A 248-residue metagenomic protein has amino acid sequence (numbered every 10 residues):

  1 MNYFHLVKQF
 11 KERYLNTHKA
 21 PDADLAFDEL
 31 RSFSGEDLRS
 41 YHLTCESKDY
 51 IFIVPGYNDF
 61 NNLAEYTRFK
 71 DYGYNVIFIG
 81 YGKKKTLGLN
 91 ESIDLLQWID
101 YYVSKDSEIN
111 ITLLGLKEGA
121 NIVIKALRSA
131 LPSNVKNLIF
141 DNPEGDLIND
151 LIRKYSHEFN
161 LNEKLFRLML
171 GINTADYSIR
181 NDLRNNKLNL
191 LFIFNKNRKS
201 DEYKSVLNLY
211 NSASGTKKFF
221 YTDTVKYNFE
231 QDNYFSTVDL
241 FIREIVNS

Functional and structural regions predicted by a protein language model:
M1-G35, R39-Y41: An N-terminal hydrophobic leader/cap segment in hydrolases
R68-K85: Conserved alpha/beta-hydrolase
Y81-K105, N110: Catalytic nucleophile-loop/oxyanion-hole region of alpha/beta-hydrolase and closely related hydrolase-like folds
K125-N173: Hydrolase active-site cap/lid region
R167-L183, D201: Active-site nucleophile elbow and catalytic-triad environment of alpha/beta-hydrolase enzymes
N186-K187, F192-N195: Short beta-strand/loop motif that positions the catalytic acidic residue of the alpha/beta-hydrolase fold
L188, E202-N211: Short alpha-helix in the alpha/beta-hydrolase fold that links the catalytic acid
E230-S248: Catalytic active-site module of serine/aspartate enzymes centered on a nucleophile-bearing elbow/loop
